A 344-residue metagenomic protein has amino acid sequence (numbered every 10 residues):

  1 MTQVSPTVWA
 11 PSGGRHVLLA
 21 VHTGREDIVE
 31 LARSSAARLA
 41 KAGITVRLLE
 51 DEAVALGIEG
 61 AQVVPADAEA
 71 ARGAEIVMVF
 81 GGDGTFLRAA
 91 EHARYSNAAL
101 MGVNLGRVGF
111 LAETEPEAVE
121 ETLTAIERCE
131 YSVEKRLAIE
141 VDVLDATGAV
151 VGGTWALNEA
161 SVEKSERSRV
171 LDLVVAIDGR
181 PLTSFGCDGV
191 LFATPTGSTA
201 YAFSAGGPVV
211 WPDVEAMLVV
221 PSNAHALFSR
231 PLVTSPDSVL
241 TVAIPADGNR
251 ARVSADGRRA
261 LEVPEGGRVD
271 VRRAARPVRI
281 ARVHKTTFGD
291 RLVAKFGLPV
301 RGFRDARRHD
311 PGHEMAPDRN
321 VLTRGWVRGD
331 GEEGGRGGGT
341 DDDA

Functional and structural regions predicted by a protein language model:
M1-I76, E117-S132, V143-T154: ATP/NTP phosphate-donor binding region
Q3, V162, D178, F228-A344: ATP/nucleoside-binding phosphotransfer catalytic cores, i.e., glycine-rich phosphate-binding loops
G24, G82-T85, V108, T196-S198: Short glycine-rich anion-binding loops that position phosphate/pyrophosphate groups of nucleotides and phosphorylated
I28-V29, G84-A89, S198-S204: Short glycine/serine/threonine-rich phosphate/pyrophosphate-binding segments that cradle anionic phosphate groups
T45, A99-M101, L218: Proline-centered loop/turn at the N-terminus of a beta-strand
S96-T114: Short, acidic/small-residue loops that bind anionic groups at enzyme active sites
V108-D188: Catalytic core of DAGKc-family lipid kinases
V170, R180-F228: Gly/Ser/Thr-rich active-site loops/lids in small-molecule metabolic enzymes that frequently grip phosphoryl groups
